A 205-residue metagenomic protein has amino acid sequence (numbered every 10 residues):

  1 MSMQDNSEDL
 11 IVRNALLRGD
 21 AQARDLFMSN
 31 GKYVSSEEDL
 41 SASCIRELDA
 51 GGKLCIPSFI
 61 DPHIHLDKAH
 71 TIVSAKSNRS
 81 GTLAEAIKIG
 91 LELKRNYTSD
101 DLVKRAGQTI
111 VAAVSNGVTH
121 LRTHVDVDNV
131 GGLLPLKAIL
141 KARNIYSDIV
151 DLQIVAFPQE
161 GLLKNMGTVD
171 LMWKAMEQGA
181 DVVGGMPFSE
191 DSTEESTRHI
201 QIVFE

Functional and structural regions predicted by a protein language model:
M1-S43: N-terminal metal-binding scaffold of metallo-dependent hydrolase/deaminase domains
A15, G31, G52, H63 (+2 more regions): Divalent metal-coordination and catalytic microenvironments
D39-I56: Active-site metal-binding motif and surrounding structural segment of the metallo-beta-lactamase
K53-A75: Di-metal (Zn2+ and/or Mg2+/Mn2+) metal-binding site signature of metallo-dependent hydrolases with the MBL/beta-CASP
S58-P62, L121-T123, V150-A156, V183-G185: Hydrophobic faces of well-ordered beta-strands that scaffold small-molecule active sites in alpha/beta enzyme cores
A69-L102, G179, V203-E205: Active-site gating loops and adjacent loop-to-helix segments of metal-dependent hydrolytic enzymes
L83-L133, F188-E190, E194-E195: Divalent metal-binding segments
L134-D148, K164-E205: Histidine/acidic residue-rich metal-binding segments in metalloenzymes
